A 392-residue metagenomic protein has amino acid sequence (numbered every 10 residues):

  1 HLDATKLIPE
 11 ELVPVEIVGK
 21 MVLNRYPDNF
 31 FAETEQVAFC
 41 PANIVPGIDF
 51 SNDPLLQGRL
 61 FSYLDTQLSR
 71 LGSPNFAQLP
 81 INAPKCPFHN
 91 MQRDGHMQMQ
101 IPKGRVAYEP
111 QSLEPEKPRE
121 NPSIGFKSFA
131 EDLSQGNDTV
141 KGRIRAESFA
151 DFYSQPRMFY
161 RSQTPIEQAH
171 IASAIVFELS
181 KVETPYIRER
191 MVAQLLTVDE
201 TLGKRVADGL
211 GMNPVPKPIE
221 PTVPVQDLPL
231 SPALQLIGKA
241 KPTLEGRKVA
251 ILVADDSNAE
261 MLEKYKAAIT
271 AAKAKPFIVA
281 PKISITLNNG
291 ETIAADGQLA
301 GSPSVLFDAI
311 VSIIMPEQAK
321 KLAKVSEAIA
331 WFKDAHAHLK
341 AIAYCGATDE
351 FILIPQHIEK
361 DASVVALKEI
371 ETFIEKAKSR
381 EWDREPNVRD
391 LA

Functional and structural regions predicted by a protein language model:
H1-P242: Charged, compositionally biased interaction regions
L133-A146, F159, P165, A169-A337 (+1 more regions): Extended, subdomain-level signal for the structured scaffold at the beginning of enzyme domains
